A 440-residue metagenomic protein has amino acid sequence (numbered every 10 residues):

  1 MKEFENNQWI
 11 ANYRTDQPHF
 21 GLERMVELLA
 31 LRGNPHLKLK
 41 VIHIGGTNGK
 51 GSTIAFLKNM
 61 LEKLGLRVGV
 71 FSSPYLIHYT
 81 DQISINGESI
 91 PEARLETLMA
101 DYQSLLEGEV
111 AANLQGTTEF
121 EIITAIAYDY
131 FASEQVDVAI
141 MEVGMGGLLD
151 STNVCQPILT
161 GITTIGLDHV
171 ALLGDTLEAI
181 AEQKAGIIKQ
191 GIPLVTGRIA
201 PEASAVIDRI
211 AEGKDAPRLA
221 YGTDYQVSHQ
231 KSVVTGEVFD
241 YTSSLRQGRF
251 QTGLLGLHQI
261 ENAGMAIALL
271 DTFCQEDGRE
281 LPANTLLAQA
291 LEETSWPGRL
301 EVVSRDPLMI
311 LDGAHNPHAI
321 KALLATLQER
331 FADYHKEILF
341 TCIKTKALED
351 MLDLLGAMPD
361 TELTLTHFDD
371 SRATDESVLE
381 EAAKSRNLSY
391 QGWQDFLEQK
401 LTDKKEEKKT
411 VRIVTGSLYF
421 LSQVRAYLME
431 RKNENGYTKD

Functional and structural regions predicted by a protein language model:
M1-G46, T53-L66, F71-S73, E107-L114: Short functional linear segments
L29-L37, K63-C155, A171: ATP-dependent carboxylate-amine ligase catalytic core
L57, L148-I158, R425-Y427: Short Gly/Thr/Asp-enriched flexible loops that form oxyanion-binding sites at enzyme active sites
S72, G197-R198, E212-S232, T252-L257 (+5 more regions): Beta-strand->loop->alpha-helix junctions that form or flank phosphate-binding loops in nucleotide-handling enzymes
V110-A112, Q135-E142, L159-L245, R249 (+2 more regions): Acidic, Mg2+-coordinating active-site environments of NTP-dependent enzymes
V138-V143, D150-N153, P157-G161, I165-H169 (+2 more regions): Nucleotide phosphate-binding/pyrophosphate-handling subdomain across enzymes that bind or process nucleotide phosphates
A200-D215, L219, L308-M309, D350-V411: C-terminal helical cap/extension that packs against the catalytic core of soluble nucleotide-cofactor enzymes
D369-D370, N435-D440: Short, flexible loop segments at boundaries between secondary-structure elements
